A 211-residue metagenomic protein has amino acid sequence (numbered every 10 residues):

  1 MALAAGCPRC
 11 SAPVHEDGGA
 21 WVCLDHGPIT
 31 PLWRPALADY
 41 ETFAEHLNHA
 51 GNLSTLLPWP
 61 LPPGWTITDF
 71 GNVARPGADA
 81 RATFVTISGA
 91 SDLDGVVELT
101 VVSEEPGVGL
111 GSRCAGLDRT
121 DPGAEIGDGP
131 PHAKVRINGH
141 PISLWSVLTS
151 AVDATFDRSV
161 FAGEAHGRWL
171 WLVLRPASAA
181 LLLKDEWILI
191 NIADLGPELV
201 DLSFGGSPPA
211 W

Functional and structural regions predicted by a protein language model:
M1-A50: N-terminal cysteine/histidine-rich coordination modules
S11, N72-V73, R158-S159: Catalytic micro-motifs at enzyme active sites that drive phosphoryl/nucleotidyl and oxygen chemistry
P28, L93-G95, R168: Short acidic/polar mixed-charge low-complexity motifs
S54: Acidic-basic catalytic patches of nuclease active cores, encompassing PD-(D/E)XK and other metal-cofactor nuclease
L57-T66: Proline-anchored loop/turn motifs at beta-strand termini and strand-loop-strand connectors
T66-V152: Short, solvent-exposed recognition patches
D128-W211: A short, solvent-exposed beta-edge/loop patch
